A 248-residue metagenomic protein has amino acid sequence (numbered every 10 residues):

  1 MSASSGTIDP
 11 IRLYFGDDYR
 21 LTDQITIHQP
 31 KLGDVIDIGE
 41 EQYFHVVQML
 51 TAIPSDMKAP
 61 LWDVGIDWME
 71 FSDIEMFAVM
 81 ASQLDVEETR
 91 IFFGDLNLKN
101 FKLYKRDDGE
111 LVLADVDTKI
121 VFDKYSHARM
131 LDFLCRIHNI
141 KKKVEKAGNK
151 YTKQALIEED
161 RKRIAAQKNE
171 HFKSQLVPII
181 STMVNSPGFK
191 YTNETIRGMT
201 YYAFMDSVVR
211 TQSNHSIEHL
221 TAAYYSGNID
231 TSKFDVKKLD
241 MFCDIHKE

Functional and structural regions predicted by a protein language model:
M1-F71, C135-A223: An amphipathic, hydrophobic-aromatic interaction surface with interspersed Lys/Arg that forms lipid/phosphate-bearing
F15, Y43-F44, F71, F77 (+9 more regions): Phenylalanine-focused residue identity feature
K31, S72-I74, S126, T200-Y201 (+1 more regions): General structural signal for secondary-structure boundaries
M76, M80-N169, K173: Hydrophobic, aromatic-lined core segments that form the binding pocket/scaffold for planar heteroaromatic ligands
Y225-E248: Long, intrinsically disordered, low-complexity Ser/Thr/Pro-rich regulatory/activation regions of nuclear proteins
